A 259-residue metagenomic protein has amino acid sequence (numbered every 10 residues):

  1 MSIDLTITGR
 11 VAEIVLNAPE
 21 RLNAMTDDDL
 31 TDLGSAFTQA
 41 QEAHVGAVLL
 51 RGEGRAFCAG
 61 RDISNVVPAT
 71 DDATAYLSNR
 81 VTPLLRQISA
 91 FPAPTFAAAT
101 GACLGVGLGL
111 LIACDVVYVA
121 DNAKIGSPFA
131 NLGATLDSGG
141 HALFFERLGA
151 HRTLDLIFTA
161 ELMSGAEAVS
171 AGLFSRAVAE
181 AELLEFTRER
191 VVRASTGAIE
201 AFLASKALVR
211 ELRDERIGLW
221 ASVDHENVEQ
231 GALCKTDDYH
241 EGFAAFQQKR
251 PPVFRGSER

Functional and structural regions predicted by a protein language model:
M1-E53, R86: Conserved CoA-thioester-binding segment of acyl-CoA-metabolizing enzymes
P19, Y118-A123, F174-D224, D237 (+1 more regions): C-terminal long alpha-helix characteristic of the crotonase
G52-Q87, C103, G133, E215-I217: Glycine- (often His-adjacent) and acidic-residue-rich active-site loop that binds/positions the CoA thioester
I63, V81, H141, A150-T153 (+4 more regions): A general structural signal for well-ordered alpha-helical segments in protein cores
L84, I88-A90, A98, L104-I157 (+2 more regions): CoA-thioester-processing core
A160-E167: Acidic, divalent-metal-coordinating active-site segment for phosphoryl/phosphodiester hydrolysis, typified by short
